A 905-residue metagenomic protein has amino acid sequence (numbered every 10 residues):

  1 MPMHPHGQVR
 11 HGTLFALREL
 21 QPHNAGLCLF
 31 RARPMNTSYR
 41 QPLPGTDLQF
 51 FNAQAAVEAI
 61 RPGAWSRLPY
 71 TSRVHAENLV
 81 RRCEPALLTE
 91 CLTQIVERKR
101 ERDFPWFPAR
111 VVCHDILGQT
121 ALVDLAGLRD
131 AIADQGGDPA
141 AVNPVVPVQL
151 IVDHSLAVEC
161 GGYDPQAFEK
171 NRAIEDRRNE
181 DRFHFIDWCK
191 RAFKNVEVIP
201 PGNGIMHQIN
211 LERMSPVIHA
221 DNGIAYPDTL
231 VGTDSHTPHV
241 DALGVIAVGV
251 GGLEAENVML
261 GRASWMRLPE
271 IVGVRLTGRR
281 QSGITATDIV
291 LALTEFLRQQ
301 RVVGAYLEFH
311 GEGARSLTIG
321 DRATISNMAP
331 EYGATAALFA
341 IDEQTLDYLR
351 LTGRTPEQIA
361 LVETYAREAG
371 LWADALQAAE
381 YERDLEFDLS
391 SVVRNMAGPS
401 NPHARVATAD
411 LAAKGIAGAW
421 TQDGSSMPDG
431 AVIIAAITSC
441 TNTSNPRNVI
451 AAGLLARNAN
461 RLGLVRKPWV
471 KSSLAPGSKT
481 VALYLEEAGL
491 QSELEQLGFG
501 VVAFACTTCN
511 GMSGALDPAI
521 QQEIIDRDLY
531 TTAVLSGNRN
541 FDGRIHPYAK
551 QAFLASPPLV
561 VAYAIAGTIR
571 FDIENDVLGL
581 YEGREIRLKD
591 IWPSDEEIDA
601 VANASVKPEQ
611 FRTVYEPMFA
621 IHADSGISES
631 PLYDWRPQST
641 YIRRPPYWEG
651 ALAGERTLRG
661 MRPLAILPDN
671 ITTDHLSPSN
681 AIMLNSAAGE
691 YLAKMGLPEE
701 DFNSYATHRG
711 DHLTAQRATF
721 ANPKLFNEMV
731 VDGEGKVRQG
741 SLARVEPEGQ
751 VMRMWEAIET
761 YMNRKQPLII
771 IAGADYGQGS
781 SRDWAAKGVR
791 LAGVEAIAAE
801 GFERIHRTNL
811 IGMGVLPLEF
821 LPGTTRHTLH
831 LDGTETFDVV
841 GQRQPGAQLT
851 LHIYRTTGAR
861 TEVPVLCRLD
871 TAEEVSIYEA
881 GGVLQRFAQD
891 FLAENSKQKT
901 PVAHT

Functional and structural regions predicted by a protein language model:
M1-M3: Methionine residue identity
P5-G7, G12, A16, N24-A25: Short hydrophobic alpha-helical segments enriched in small aliphatic residues
R10, R18, R31-R33: Basic polycationic patches enriched in arginine
L20-P22, Q898: Cationic, low-complexity basic patches in intrinsically disordered or flexible, solvent-exposed regions
P34-T905: Fe-S-dependent hydro-lyases/dehydratases of central metabolism
